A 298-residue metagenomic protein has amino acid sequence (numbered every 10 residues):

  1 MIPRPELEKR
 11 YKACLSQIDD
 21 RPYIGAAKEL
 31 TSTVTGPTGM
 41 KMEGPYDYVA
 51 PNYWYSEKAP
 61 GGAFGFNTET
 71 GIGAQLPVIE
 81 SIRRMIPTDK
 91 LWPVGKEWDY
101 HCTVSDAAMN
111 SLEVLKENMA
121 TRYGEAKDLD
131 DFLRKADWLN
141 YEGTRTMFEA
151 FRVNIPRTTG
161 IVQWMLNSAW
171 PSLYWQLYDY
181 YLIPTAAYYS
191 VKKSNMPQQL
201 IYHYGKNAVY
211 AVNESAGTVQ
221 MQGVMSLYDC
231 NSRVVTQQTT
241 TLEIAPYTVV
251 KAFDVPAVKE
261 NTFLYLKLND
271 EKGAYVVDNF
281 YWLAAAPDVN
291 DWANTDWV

Functional and structural regions predicted by a protein language model:
M1-W92: Active-site region of glycoside hydrolase catalytic domains
D20-A27, T159-G160, L200-H203, Y275-D278: Acidic/polar loop patches that form or flank catalytic/metal-binding clefts of enzymes that bind anionic ligands
Y23-T33, W164-A169, A208, K267: A glycine-rich phosphate-binding loop feature that marks nucleotide/adenosyl-phosphate handling sites
T31-V34, A74-Q75, S168-Y174, T218 (+3 more regions): Flexible loop/turn segments at secondary-structure boundaries
W54-V219: Substrate-binding clefts and catalytic carboxylate motifs of secreted carbohydrate-active enzymes
Y174, Q238-T240, N279: Short hydrophobic alpha-helix segments
N207-A245, V249-F253, E260-N269: Beta-strand-rich binding/interaction modules
V255-V298: Terminal connector regions
